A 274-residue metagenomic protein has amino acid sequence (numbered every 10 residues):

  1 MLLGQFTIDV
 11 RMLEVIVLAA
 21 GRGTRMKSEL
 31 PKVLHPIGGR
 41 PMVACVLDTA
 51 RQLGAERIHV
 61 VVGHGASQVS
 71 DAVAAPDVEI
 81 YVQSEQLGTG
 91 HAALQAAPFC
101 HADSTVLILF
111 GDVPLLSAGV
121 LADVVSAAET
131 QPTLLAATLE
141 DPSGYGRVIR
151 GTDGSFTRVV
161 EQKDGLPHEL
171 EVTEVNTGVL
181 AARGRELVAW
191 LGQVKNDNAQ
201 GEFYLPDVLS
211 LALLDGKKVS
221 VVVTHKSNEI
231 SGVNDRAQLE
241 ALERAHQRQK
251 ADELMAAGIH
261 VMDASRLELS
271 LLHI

Functional and structural regions predicted by a protein language model:
L2-E14, R40-D123: Conserved N-terminal catalytic core of the sugar/cofactor nucleotidyltransferase
L2-M12, Q200-L272: Left-handed beta-helix
V10-S28: N-terminal nucleotide-binding beta1-loop-alpha1 segment
A19, V62, F110, A136-A137: Short beta-strand/turn micro-motifs composed of small residues that flank or help shape donor/cofactor-binding pockets
L30-P36, V194-D197: Short glycine-enriched, charge-decorated loop/helix-capping segments at active-site entrances that position
V33, D77-E79, S155, K218-S220 (+1 more regions): Conserved beta-strand segments of alpha/beta enzyme cores
P36, L115, A181, G232-V233: Short aromatic/basic micro-patch
P76, L116-A199, K217, T224: Conserved core of the sugar-phosphate nucleotidyltransferase
